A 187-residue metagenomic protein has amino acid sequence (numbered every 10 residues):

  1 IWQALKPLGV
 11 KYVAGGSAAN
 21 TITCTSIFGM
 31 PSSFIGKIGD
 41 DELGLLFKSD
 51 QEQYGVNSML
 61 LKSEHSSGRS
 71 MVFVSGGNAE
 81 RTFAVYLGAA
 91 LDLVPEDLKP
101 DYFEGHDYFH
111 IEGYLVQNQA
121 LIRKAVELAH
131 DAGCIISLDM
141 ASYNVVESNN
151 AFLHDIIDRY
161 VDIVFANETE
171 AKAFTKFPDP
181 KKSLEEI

Functional and structural regions predicted by a protein language model:
I1-I35: Glycine-rich phosphate/adenosyl-contacting loop at the front of the ribokinase-like
V10, G39, K48-S63, V74-I187: Ribokinase/PfkB-type carbohydrate-kinase core domain
G15, F28, Y54, H65-G68: Short, basic and Ser/Thr-rich N-terminal targeting/leader segments
A18-I22, G44, I122: A general structural signal for well-ordered alpha-helical segments in protein cores
T21, S67, T175: Ser/Thr-centric signal marking residues that sit in or immediately flank functional binding/regulatory motifs
